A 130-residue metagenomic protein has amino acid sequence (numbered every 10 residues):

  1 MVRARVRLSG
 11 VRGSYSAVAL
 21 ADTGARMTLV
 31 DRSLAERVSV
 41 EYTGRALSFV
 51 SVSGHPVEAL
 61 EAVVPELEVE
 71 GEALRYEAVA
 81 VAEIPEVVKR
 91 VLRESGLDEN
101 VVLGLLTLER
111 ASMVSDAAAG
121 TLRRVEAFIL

Functional and structural regions predicted by a protein language model:
M1-L130: Pepsin/retropepsin-fold aspartyl endopeptidases
